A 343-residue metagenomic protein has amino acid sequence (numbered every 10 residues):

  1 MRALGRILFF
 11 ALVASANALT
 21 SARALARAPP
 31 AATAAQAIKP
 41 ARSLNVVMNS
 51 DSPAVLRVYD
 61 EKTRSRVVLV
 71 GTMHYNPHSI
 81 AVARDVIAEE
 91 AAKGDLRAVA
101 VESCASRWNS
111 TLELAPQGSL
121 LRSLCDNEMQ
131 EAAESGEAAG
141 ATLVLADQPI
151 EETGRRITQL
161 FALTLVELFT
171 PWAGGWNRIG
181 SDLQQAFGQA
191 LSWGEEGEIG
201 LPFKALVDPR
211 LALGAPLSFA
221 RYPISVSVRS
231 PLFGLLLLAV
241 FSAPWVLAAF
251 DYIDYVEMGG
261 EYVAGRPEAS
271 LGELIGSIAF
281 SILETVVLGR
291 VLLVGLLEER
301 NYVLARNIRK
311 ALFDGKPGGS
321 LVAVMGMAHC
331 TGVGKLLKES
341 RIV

Functional and structural regions predicted by a protein language model:
G5-N17: Cleavable N-terminal signal peptides of Sec/SRP-targeted secreted and luminal proteins
L12, L19, L25, P29-V343: Compositional signal for N-terminal targeting/processing segments
